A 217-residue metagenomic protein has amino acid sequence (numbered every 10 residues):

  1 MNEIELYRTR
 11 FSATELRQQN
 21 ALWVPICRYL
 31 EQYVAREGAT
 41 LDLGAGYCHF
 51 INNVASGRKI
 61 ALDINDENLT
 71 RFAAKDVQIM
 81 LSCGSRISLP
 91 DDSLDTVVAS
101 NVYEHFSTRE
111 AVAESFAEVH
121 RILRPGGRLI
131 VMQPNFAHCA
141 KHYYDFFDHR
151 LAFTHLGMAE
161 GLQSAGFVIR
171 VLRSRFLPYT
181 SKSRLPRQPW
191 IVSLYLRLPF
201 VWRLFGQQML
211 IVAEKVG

Functional and structural regions predicted by a protein language model:
M1-P90, T96-S100, F116, G206-M209: Conserved N-terminal segment of class I S-adenosyl-L-methionine
A35, F106-S107, L123-P125: Helix-to-beta-strand junctions that scaffold the AdoMet/dcAdoMet cofactor pocket in Class I SAM-dependent enzymes
V98-E110: A short SAM/SAH-binding and catalytic strip from SAM-dependent methyltransferases
A113-P125: A short glycine-rich, Lys/Arg-flanked "PGG" loop and its adjoining helix->strand segment in the class I
G127-Q133: Conserved beta-strand signature within the Rossmann-like core of class I S-adenosyl-L-methionine
P134-C139, F176-P178: Short "lid" loop at the C-terminus of a central beta-strand within the Rossmann-like core of SAM-dependent
H142-G157: Acceptor-substrate binding/catalytic loop of class I
E160, V171-G217: A C-terminal cap/extension of S-adenosyl-L-methionine-dependent methyltransferases that defines the acceptor-substrate
